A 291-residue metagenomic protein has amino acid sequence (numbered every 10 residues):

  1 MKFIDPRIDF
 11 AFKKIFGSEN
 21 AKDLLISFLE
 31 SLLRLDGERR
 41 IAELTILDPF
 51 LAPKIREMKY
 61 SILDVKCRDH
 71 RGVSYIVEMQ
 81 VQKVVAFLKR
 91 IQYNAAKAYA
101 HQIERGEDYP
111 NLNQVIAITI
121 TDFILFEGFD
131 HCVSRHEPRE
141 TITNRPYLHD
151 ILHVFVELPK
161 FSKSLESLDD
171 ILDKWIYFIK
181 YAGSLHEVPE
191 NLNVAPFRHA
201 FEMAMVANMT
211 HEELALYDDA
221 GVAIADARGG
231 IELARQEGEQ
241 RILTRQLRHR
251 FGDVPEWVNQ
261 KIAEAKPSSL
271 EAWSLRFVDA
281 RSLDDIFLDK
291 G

Functional and structural regions predicted by a protein language model:
M1-E212: Conserved single-residue anchors adjacent to enzymatic active/cofactor-binding motifs
K2, Y75-Q80, D173-G291: Short, charged alpha-helical interaction segments and adjacent helix-coil junctions
